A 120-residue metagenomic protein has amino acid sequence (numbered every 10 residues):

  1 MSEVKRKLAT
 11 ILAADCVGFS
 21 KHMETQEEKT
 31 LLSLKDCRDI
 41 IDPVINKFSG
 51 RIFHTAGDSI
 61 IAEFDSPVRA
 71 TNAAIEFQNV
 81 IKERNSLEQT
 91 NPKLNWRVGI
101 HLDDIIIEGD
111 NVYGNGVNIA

Functional and structural regions predicted by a protein language model:
M1-A73, N79-V80: Catalytic NTP-binding/metal-coordinating core of nucleotidyl cyclase/transferase enzymes
D39-D42, I61-A120: Catalytic beta-strand-to-alpha-helix segment of the class III nucleotidyl cyclase homology domain
